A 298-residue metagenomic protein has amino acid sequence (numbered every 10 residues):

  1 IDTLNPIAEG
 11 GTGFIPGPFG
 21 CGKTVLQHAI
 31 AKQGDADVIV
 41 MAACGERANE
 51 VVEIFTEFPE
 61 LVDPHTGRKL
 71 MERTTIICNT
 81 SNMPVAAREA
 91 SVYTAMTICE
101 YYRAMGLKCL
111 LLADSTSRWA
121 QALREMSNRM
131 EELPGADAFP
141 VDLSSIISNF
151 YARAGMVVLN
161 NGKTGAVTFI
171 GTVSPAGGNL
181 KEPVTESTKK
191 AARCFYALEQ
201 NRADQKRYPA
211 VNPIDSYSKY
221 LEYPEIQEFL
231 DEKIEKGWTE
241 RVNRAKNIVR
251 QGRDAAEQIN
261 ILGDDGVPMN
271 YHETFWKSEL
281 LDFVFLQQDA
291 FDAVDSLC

Functional and structural regions predicted by a protein language model:
D2-C298: P-loop NTPase catalytic core
